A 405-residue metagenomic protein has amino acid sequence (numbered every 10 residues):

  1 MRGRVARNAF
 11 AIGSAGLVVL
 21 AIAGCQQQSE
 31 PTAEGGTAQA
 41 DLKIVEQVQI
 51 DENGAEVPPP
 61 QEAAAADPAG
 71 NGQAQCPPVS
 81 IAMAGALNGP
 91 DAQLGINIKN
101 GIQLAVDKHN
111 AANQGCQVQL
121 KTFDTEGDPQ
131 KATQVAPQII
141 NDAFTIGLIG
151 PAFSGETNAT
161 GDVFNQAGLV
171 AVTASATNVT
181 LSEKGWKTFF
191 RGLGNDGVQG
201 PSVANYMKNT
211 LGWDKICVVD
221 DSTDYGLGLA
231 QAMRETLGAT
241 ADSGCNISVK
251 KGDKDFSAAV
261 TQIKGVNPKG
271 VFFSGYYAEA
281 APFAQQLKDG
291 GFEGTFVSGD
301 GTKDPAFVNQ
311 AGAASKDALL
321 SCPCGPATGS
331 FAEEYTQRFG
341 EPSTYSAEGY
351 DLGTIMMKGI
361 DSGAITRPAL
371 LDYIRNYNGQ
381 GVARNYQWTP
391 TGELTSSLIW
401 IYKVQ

Functional and structural regions predicted by a protein language model:
L20-G24: C-terminal motif of bacterial Sec signal peptides marking the signal peptidase cleavage site
C25-S29: Bacterial signal peptide processing site
Q49, E56, P60-G101, F123-P129 (+3 more regions): Extracytoplasmic "Venus flytrap"
L87, K187-S248, G270, I355-M356: An alpha-beta-alpha
Q93-I98, A112-E183, V249-D253, E279: Beta-alpha junction/loop-to-helix N-cap segments that form part of ligand/metal-binding clefts
A132, R191-K215, G228, K254-S257 (+3 more regions): Hydrophobic alpha-helical segments within soluble ligand-binding/sensing domains
A284-Y350: Extracellular/periplasmic periplasmic-binding protein-like sensory domains
P342-S346, M357-Q405: Segments of small-molecule ligand-sensing domains
